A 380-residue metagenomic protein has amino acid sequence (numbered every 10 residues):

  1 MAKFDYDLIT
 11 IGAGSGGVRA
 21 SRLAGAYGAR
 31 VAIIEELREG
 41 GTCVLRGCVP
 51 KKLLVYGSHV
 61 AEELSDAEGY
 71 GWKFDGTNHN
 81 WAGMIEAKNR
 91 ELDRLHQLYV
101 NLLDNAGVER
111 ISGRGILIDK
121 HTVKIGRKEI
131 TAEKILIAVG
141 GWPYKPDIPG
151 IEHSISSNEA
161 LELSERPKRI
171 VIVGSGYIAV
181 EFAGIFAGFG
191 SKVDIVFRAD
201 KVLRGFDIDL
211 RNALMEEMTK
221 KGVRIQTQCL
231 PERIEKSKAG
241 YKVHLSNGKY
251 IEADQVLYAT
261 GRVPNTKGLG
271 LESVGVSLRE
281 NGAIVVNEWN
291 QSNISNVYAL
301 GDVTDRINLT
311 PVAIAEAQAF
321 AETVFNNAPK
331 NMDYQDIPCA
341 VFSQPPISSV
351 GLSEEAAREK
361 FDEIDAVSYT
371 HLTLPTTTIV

Functional and structural regions predicted by a protein language model:
A2-Y6, R22-A29, I34-R166, A199-L203 (+6 more regions): Glycine-rich flavin
F4-A13, K168-V173: Beta1/beta-strand and adjacent pyrophosphate-binding region of the FAD-binding site in flavoprotein oxidoreductases
L8-A32, F182-A187: N-terminal Rossmann-like FAD-binding beta1-loop-alpha1 element of flavoenzymes
I11, T131-G140, D254-G261: Short hydrophobic core segments
C48, V139-V196, K221, E272-V274 (+1 more regions): Glycine-rich dinucleotide-binding loop and its adjacent helix/turn
E152-K168, Y250-A328: FAD-site-proximal beta/loop scaffold in flavoenzymes
A253-E272, L352-L372: C-terminal catalytic lobe of FAD-dependent flavoproteins
H371-V380: Single conserved hydrophobic/aromatic residue that forms the stacking wall/gate of nucleotide- or nucleobase-binding
